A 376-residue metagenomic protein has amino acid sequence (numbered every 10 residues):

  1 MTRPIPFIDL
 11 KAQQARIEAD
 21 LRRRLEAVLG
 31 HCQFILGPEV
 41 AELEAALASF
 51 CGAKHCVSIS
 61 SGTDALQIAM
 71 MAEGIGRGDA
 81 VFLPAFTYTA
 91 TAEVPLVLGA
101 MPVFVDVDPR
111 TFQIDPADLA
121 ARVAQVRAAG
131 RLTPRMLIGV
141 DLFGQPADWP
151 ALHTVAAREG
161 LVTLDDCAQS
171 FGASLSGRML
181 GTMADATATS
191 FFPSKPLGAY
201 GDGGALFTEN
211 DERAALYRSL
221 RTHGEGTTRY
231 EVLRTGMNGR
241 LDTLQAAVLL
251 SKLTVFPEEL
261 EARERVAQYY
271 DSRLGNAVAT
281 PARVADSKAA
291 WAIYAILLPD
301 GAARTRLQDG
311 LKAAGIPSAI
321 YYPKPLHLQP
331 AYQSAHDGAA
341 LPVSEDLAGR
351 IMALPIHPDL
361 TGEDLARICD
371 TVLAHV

Functional and structural regions predicted by a protein language model:
M1-Q33, P38, A314: N-terminal "arm"/small-domain region of PLP-dependent enzymes with the aminotransferase-like
K11, V40-A45, A53-K54, A117 (+7 more regions): PLP-dependent aminotransferase class I/II
C32-A80, V94-L96, F104-D106, A129 (+1 more regions): Phosphate-binding glycine-rich loop
T87-A92: Conserved coil-to-alpha-helix start sites within the AMP-binding
E93-P95, V155, P196, L244: Hydrophobic/aromatic ligand-binding patch that stacks against planar heteroaromatic rings of cofactors or nucleotides
G99: Structured binding elements
R110-A199, A205-F207, A353: Active-site phosphate-binding strand-loop segment of PLP-dependent enzymes
